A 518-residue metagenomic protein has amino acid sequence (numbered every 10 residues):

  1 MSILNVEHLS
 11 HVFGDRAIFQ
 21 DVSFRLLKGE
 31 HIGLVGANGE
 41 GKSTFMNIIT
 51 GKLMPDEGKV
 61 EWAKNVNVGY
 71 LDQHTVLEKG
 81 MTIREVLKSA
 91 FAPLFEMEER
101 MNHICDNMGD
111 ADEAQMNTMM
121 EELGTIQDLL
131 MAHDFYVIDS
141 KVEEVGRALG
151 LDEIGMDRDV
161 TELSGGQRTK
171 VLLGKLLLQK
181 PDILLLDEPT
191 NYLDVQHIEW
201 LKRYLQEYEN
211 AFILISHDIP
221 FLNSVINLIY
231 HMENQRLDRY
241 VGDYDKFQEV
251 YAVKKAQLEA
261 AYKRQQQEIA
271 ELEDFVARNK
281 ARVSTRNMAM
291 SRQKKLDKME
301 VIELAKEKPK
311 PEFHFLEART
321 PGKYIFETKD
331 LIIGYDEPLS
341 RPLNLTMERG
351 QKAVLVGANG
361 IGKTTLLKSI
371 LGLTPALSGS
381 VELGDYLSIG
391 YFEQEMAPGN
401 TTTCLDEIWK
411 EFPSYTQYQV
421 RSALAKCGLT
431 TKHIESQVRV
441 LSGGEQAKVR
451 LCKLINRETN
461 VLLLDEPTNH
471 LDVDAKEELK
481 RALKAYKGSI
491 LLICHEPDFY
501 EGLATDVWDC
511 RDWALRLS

Functional and structural regions predicted by a protein language model:
M1-A260, P309, A318-S518: ABC ATP-binding cassette signature C-motif
V250-A305: Intracellular alpha-helical coupling/juxtamembrane segments of multi-pass membrane proteins
F313-F315: Post-kinase regulatory C-tail/linker adjacent to protein kinase catalytic domains
